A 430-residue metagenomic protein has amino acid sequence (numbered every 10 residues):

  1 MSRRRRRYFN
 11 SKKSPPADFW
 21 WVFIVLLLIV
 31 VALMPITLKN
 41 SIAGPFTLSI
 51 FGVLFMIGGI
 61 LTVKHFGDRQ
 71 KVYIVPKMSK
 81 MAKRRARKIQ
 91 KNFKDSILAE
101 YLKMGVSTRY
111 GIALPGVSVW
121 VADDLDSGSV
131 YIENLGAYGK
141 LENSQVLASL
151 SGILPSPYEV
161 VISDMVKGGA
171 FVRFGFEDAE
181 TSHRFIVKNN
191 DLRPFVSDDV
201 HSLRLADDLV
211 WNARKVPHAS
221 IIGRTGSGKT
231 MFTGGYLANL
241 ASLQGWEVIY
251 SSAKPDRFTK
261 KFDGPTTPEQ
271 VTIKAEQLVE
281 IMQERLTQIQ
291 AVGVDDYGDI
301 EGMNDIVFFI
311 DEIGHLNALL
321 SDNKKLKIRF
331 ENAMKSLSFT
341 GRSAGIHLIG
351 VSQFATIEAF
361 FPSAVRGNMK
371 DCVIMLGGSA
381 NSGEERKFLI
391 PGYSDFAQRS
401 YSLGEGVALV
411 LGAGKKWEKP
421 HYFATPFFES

Functional and structural regions predicted by a protein language model:
M1-W246, T266-E269, E284-T287, A291 (+7 more regions): Accessory regions of macromolecular translocation/handling assemblies
P217, G245-W246, A344-I346, G367-V373: Short glycine-/polar-rich loops that comprise or flank the Walker A/P-loop and associated switch/sensor motifs
G245-E247, G302-V307, G341-G350: Loop/turn-to-beta-strand initiation segments
E247, K254, F258-V307: Mechanochemical coupling/switch segment within NTP-driven translocation systems
D256, H315-D322, F339, F354-I357: Residues immediately C-terminal
K274-M282, K327-S352, G377-S379: Substrate-engagement module of ASCE P-loop NTPases
H347-F360, C372-V373: Canonical AAA+ ATPase core
F361-S379: A short helix-turn-beta junction within AAA+ P-loop NTPase domains corresponding to the substrate/partner-engaging
